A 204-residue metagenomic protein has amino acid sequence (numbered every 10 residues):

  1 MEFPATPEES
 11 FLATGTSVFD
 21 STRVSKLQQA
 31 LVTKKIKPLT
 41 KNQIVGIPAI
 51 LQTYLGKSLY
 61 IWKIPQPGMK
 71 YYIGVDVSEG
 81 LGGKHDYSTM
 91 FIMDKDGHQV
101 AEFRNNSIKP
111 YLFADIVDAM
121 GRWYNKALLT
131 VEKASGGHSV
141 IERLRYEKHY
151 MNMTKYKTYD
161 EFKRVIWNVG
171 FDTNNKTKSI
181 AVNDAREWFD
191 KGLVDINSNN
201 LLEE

Functional and structural regions predicted by a protein language model:
M1-V169, N175, S179, N183 (+1 more regions): RNase H-like, metal-dependent nuclease domains and their acidic two-metal-ion catalytic environment used
